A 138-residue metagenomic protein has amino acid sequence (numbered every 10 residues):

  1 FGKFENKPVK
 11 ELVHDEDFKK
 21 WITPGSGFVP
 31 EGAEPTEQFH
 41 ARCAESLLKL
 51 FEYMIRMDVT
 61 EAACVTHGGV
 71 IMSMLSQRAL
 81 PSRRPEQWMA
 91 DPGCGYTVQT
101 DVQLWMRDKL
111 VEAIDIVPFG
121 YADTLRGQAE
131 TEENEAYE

Functional and structural regions predicted by a protein language model:
F1-C43, A129-E130, Y137: Phosphate-handling substructures
F1-K10, E52-T60, L75-E138: Acidic, low-complexity terminal tails and accessory targeting/binding regions of phosphate-metabolizing enzymes
H40, A44-I55: Generic structural signal for well-ordered alpha-helical scaffold segments
V59-G68: Generic beta-sheet signal
V70-M72: Short, active-site-adjacent cap segments at secondary-structure transitions
